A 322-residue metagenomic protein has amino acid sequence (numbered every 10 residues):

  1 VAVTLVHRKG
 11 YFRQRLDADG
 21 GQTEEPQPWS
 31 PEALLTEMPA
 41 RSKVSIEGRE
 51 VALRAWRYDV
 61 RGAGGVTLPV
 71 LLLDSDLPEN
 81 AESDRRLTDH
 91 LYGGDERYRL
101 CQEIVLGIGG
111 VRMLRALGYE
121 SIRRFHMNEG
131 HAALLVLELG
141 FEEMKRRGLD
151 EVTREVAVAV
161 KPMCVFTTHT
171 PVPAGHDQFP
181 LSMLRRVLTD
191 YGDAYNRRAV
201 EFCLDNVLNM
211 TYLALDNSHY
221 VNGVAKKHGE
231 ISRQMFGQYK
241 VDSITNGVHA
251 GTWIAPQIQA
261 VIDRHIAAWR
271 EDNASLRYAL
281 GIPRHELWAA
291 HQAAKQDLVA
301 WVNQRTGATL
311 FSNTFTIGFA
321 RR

Functional and structural regions predicted by a protein language model:
V1-R322: Catalytic cores of carbohydrate-active enzymes across secretory and cytosolic contexts
